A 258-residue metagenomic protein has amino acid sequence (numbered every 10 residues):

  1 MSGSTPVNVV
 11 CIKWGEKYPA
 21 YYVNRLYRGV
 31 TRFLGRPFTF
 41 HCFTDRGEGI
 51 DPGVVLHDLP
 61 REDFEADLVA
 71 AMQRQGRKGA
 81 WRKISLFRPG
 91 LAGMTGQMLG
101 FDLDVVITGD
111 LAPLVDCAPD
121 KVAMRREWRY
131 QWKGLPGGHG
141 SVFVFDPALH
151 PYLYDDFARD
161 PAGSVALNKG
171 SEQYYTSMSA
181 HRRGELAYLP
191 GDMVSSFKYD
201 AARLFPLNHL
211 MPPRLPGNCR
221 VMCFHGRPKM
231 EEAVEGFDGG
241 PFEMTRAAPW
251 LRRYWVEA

Functional and structural regions predicted by a protein language model:
M1-A70, A92-M94, P147, E257-A258: N-terminal anchoring/stem segment of glycosyltransferases
K17-V23, Q131-K133, M230-A233: Short N-terminal binding/cap micro-motifs at the start of the first secondary-structure element
H41-G49, I107-L111, D192, R227-P228: Short, polar loop motifs at secondary-structure junctions
R46-V54, P113-C117, A233-G236: Short loop/helix-cap segments at secondary-structure boundaries that form the rim of catalytic
E48, E62, W81-Y130: GT-A fold catalytic core of metal-dependent nucleotide-sugar glycosyltransferases, centered on the diacidic
E65-G79, N208-H209: An acidic/histidine-cluster motif and surrounding catalytic segment that typifies divalent-metal-assisted enzyme active
L111-S177: Conserved catalytic core of nucleotide-sugar-dependent glycosyltransferases
P147, P151-R252, V256-E257: Catalytic core and acceptor-binding pocket of nucleotide-sugar-dependent glycosyltransferases
